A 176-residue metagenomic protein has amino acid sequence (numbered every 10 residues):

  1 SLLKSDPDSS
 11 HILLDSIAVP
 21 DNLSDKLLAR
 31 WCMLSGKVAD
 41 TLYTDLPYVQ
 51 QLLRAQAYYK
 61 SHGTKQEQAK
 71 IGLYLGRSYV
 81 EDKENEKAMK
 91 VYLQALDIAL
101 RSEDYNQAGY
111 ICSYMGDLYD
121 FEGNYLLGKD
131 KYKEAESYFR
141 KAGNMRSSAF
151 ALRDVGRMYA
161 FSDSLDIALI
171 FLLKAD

Functional and structural regions predicted by a protein language model:
S1-D176: A "functional boundary" signal
